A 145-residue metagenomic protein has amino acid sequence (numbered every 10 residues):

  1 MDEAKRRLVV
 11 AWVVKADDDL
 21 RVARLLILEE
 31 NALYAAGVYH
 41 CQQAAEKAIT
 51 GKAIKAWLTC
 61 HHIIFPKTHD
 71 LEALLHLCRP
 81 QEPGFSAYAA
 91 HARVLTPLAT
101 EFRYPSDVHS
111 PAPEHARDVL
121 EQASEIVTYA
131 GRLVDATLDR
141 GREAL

Functional and structural regions predicted by a protein language model:
M1-L145: Terminal alpha-helical segments
